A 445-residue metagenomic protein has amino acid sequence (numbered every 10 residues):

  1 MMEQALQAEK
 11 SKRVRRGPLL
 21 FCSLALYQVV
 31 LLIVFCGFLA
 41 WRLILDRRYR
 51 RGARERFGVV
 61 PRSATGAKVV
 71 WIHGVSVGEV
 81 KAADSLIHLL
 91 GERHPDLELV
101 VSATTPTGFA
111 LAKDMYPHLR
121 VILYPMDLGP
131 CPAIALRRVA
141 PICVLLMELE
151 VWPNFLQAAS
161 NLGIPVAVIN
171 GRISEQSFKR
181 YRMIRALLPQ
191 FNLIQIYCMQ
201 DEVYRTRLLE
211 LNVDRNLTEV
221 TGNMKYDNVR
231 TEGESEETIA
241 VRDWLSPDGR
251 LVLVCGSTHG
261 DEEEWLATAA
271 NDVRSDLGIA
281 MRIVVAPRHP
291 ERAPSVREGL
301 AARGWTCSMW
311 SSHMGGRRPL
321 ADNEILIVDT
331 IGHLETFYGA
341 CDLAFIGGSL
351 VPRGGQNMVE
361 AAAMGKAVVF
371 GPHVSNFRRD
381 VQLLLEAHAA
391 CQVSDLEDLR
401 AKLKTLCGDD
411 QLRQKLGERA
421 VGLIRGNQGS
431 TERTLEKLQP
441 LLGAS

Functional and structural regions predicted by a protein language model:
M1-S445: Nucleotide-activated sugar donor-binding and catalytic core shared by glycosyltransferases and related lipid-linked
